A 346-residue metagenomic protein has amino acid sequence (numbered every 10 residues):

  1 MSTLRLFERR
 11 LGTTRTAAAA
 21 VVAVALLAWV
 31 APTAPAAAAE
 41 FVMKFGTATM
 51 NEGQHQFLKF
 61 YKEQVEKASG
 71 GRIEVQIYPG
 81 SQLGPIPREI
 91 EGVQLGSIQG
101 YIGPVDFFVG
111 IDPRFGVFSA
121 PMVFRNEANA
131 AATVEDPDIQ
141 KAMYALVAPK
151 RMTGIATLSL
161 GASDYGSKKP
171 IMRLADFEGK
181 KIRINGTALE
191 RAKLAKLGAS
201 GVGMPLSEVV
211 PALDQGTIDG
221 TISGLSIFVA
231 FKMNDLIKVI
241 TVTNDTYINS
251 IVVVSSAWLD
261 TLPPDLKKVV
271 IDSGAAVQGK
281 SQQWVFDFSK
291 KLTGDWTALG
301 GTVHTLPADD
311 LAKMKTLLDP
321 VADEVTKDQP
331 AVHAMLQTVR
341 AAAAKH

Functional and structural regions predicted by a protein language model:
M1-T14: N-terminal secretory signal peptides that target proteins for export/translocation
G12-A19, L95: Short amphipathic alpha-helical "recognition" segments used for binding
A17-A31: Bacterial N-terminal signal peptides
V22-A23, A38-A130, D138-K141, A145-H346: N-terminal secretory/targeting leader peptides
V30, A36-A39: Boundary at the C-terminal end of the N-terminal hydrophobic targeting segment
